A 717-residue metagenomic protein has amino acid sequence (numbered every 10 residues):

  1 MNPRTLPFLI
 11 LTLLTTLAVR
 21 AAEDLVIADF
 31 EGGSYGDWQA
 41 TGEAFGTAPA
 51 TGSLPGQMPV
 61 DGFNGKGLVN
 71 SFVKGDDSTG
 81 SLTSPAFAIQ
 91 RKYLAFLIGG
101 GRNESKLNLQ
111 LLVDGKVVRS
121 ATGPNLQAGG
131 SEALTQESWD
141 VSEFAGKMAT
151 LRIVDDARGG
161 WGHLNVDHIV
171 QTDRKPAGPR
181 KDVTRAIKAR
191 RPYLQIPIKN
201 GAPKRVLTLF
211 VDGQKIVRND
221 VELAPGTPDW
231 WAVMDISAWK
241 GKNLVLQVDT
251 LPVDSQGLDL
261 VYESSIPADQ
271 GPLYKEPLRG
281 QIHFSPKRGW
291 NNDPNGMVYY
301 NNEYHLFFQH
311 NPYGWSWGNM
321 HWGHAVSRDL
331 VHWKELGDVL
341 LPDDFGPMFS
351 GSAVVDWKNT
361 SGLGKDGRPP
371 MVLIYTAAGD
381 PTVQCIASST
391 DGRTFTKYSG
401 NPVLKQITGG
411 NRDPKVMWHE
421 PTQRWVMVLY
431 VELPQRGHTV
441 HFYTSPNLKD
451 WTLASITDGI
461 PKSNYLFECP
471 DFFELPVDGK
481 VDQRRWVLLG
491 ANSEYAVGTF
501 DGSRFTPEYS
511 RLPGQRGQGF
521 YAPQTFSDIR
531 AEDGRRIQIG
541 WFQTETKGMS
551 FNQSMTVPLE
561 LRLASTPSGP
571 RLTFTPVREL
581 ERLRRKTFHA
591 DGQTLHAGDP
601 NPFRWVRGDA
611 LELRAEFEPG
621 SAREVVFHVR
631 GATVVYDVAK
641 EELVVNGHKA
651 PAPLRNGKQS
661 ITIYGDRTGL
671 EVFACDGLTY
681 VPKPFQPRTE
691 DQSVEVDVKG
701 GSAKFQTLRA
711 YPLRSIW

Functional and structural regions predicted by a protein language model:
A22-A48, K175-P176, T587-A590: Extracellular carbohydrate-recognition regions
S34-L68: Extracellular glycan-recognition surfaces and repeat-rich motifs
K66-Y93, E104, T135-E137, G178-K188: Short beta-strands within extracellular/lumenal beta-sheet-rich domains
D77-T79, F87-A95, G146-M148, K188-Q195 (+2 more regions): Extended extracellular/luminal ectodomain segments enriched in beta-structured repeat modules
F96-L97, R152-I153, I196, L246-Q247 (+11 more regions): Hydrophobic core segments of beta-strands in well-ordered, beta-rich domains
L112-H163, P179, P197, A202 (+1 more regions): Extracellular carbohydrate recognition and processing domains and analogous Trp-centered ligand-binding platforms
R119-S131, K175-G178, K215-W231, Q256-N295 (+8 more regions): Surface loop/turn signatures of beta-propeller and other carbohydrate-active proteins
K181-V183, I187-P197, P203-G213, K240 (+5 more regions): Beta-rich accessory regions
